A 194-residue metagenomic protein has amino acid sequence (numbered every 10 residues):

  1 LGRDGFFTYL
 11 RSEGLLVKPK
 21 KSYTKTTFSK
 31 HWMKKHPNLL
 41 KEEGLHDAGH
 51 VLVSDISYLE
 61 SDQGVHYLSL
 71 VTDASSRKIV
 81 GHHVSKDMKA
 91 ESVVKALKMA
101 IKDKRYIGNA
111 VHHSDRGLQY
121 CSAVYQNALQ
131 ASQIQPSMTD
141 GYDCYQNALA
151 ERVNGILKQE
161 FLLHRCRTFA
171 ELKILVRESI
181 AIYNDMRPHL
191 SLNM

Functional and structural regions predicted by a protein language model:
L1, G44-H46, S61-D62, R116 (+2 more regions): Conserved, non-catalytic sequence blocks in retroelement Pol enzymes and Pol-derived host proteins
L1-D47: Basic, flexible linker segments flanking DNA-binding modules in nucleic acid-interacting mobile-element proteins
F6, L10, L40, D55 (+10 more regions): Mobile genetic element proteins and their domesticated derivatives, centered on retroelements and DNA transposons
T26-K30, S114-R116, S122-V124, P136-K158 (+1 more regions): RNase H-like two-metal-ion nuclease catalytic core shared by retroviral integrases and related mobile-element nucleases
K41, L45-V80, K86-D87: An active-site-proximal beta-strand-loop segment
G64, H82-Y106, V111, C121: Active-site beta-loop-alpha junctions of metal-dependent nucleic acid enzymes, especially the RNase H-like/DDE
S76-H82, P136-T139, L163: Short small-residue beta-strand/loop micro-motif enriched in glycine and branched aliphatics
Q133-S137, L149-A170, I180-S191: Active-site proximal helix-loop segment of RNase H-like, two-metal nucleases, encompassing DDE(D)
